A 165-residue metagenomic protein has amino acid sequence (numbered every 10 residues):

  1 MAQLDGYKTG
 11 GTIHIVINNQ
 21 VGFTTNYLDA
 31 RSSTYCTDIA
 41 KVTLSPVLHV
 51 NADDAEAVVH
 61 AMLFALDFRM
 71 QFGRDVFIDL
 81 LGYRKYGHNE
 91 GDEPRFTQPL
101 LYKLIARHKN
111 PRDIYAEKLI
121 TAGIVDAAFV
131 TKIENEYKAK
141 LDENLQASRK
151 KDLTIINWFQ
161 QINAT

Functional and structural regions predicted by a protein language model:
M1-D38, V47-G73: Thiamine diphosphate
Q3-G6, K41, L66-R74, I120-I124 (+1 more regions): Generic secondary-structure signature for well-ordered alpha-helical cores
G6-I13, T25-L44, L80-D113: Flexible glycine/proline-rich, aromatic-decorated loop/lid segments
I17-T24, R84-N89, Y137-D142: Short, conserved secondary-structure transition motifs
Q20-G22, P99-Y102, K151, N157-W158: A short, structure-level motif marking secondary-structure boundaries and short turns
T34-A61, K103, R107-F129: Conserved thiamine diphosphate
A55-E93, I124, A128-F129: Gly/lys/ser-thr-rich phosphate-binding loops in alpha/beta enzymes that coordinate phosphoanhydride or phosphate groups
P111-R112, A122, D126-T165: Hard-cation-handling environments
